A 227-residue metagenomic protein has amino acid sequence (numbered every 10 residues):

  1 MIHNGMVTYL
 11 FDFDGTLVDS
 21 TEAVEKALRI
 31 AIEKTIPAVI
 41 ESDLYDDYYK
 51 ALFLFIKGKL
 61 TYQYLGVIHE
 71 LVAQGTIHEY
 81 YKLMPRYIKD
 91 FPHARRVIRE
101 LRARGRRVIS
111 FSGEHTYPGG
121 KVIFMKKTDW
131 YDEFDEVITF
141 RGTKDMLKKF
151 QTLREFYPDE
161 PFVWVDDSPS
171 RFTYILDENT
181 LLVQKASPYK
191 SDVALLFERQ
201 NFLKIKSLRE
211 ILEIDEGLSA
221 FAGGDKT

Functional and structural regions predicted by a protein language model:
M1-D46: Active-site neighborhood of HAD-like aspartate-dependent phosphohydrolases
D12-F13, F111, V165, V183: Short hydrophobic segments within beta-strands
P37, D47-L83, E100: A metal-dependent, Asp-based hydrolase signature
K82-S110, L147: Short, acidic loop-to-helix structural element flanking the phosphoryl-transfer center in phosphate-processing enzymes
I109-V163, T173-D177: Substrate-recognition "cap/lid" segment bordering the active-site pocket of phosphatases
M125-R141, L196-D215: Structural recognition of alpha->loop->beta junctions
K149-F156, I211-G224: Short amphipathic alpha-helix with an adjacent loop that forms part of the alpha/beta core around
V163-K204: Acidic, Mg2+-coordinating phosphoryl-transfer loop and its flanking beta/alpha structural elements, shared across
